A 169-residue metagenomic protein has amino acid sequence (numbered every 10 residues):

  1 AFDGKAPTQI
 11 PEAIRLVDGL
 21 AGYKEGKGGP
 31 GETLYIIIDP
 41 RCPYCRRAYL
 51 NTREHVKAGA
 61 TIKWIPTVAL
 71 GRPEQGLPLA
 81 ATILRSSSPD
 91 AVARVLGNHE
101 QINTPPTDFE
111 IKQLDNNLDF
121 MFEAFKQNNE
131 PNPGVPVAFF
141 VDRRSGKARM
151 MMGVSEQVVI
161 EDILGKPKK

Functional and structural regions predicted by a protein language model:
A1-Q75, P105-V135, F140, S155-K169: Extracytoplasmic thiol/disulfide redox context detector
P73-D115: Conserved segment of the thioredoxin-like fold in thiol-based oxidoreductases
V141-K147: Short acidic-glycine loop/turn motifs at beta-strand connectors
K147-S155: Short, exposed beta-strand-loop hairpins at the edges of beta-sheets in extracellular/periplasmic proteins
